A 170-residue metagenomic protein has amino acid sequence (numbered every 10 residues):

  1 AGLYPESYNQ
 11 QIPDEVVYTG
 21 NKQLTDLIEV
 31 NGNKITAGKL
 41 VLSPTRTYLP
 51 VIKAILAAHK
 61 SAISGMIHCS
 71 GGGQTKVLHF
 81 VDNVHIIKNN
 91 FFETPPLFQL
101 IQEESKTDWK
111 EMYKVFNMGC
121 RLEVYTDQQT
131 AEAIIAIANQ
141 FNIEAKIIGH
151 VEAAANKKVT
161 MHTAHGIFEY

Functional and structural regions predicted by a protein language model:
A1-Y170: Helix-biased detector of long, well-ordered alpha-helical tracts
